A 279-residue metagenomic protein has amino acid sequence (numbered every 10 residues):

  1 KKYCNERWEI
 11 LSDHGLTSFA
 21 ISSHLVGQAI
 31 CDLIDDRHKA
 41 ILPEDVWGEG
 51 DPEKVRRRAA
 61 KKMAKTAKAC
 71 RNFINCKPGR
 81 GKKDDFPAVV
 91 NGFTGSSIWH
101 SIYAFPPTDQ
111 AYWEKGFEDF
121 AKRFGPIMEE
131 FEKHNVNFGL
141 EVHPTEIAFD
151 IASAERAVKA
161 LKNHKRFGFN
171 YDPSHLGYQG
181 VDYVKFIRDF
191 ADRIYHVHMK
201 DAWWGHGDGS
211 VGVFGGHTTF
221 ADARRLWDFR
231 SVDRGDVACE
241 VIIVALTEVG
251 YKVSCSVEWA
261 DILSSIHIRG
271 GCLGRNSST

Functional and structural regions predicted by a protein language model:
K1, F117, I147, I151-E155 (+2 more regions): Gly/Pro-rich active-site loop or hairpin
C4-E9, D13, T17, V26-F169: Active-site acidic/histidine proton-transfer and metal-coordination neighborhood in alpha/beta enzyme cores
A20-S22, G79, N91, Y195-H198 (+1 more regions): Conserved beta-strand positions in the central sheet of alpha/beta enzyme cores
I21-V26, G95-S97, E141-T145, D172-L176 (+2 more regions): Active-site beta-loop-alpha junctions enriched in small/polar residues
L25-K39, A64-I74, N137-H143, L176-R193 (+2 more regions): Short secondary-structure transition/capping segments
F169-N170, D189: Primarily recognizes the serine-hydrolase "nucleophile elbow" in alpha/beta-hydrolase and SGNH/GDSL folds
S254, G274-S278: Acidic, proline/serine/threonine- and glycine-rich low-complexity intrinsically disordered segments
S256-C272: A short, acidic, flexible beta-alpha connecting loop/helix-capping segment that sits on the rim of active
